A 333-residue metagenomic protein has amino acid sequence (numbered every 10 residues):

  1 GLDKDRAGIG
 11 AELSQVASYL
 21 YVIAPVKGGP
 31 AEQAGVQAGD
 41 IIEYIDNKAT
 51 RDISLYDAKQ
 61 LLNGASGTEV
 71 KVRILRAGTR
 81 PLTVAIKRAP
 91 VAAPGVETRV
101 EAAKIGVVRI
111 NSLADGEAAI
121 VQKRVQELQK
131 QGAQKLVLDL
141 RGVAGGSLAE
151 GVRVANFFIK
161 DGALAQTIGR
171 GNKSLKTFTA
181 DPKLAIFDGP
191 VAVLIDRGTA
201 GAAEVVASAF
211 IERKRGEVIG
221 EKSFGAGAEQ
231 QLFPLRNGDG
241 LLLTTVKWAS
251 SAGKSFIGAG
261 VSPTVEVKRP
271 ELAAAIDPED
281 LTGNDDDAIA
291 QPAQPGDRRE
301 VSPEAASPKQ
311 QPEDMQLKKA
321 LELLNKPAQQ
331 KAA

Functional and structural regions predicted by a protein language model:
G1, L61, L323: Residues that form generic nucleotide/phosphate-binding pockets
G1-A24: PDZ/PDZ-like peptide-tail recognition elements
A7-I9, V70, D239, P263: Change "...and in nucleic-acid phosphodiester-cleaving endonucleases..." to "...and in nucleic-acid processing enzymes
Y21-A24, P30-A38, E43-R236: Cleft-lining beta-strand/loop regions that shape enzyme active-site pockets
G28-G29, A249: Short, surface-exposed beta-strand-loop junctions and turns on beta-sheet-rich folds
D52, V84, T167, L243 (+2 more regions): Short capping micro-motif at the N-terminus of alpha-helices
G240, K247, A252-A333: Conserved functional hotspot residues or short segments at active or partner-binding sites across diverse domains
